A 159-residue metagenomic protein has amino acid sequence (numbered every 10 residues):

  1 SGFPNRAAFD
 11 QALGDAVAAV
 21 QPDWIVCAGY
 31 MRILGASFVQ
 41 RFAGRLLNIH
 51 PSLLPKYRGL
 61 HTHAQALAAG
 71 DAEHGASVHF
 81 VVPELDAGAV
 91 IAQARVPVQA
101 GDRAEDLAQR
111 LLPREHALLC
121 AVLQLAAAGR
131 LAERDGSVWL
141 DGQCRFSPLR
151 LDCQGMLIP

Functional and structural regions predicted by a protein language model:
S1-P159: One-carbon transfer enzymes
